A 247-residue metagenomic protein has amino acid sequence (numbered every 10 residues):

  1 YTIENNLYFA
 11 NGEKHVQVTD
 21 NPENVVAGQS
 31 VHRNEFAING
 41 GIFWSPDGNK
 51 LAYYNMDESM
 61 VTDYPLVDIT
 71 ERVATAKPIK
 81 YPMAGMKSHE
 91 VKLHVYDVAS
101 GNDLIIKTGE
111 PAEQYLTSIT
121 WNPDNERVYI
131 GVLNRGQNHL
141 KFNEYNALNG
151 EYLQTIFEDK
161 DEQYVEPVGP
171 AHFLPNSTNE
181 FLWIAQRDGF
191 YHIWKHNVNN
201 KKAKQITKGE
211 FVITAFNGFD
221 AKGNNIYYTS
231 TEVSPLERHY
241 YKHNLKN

Functional and structural regions predicted by a protein language model:
Y1-N6, N11, G40-F43, A52-E58 (+9 more regions): Beta-strand C-termini and the immediately following turn/loop, strongest in propeller blades
Y1-V25, P111, T117: A conserved hydrophobic secondary-structure block that centers on an alpha-helix together with its immediately flanking
L7, H15, L51, L93-V95 (+4 more regions): Hydrophobic beta-strand positions in blades of beta-propellers and related beta-sheet-rich domains
N11-K14, D97-G101, A147-G150, N197-K201 (+1 more regions): Short loop/turn segments that connect beta-strands within beta-propeller blades
K14-E23, L104-K107, Y152-E158, A203-K208: Beta-propeller fold detector
V18-I42, Y53-I105: Predominantly five- to eight-bladed beta-propeller fold
N24-I38, P111-L116, D161-G169, E210-F216: Short glycine-/Asp-/Thr-/Trp-enriched loop segments that recur within the blades of beta-propeller repeat domains
I42, I119, A171, N217-F219: Hydrophobic core register within WD40 beta-propeller blades
